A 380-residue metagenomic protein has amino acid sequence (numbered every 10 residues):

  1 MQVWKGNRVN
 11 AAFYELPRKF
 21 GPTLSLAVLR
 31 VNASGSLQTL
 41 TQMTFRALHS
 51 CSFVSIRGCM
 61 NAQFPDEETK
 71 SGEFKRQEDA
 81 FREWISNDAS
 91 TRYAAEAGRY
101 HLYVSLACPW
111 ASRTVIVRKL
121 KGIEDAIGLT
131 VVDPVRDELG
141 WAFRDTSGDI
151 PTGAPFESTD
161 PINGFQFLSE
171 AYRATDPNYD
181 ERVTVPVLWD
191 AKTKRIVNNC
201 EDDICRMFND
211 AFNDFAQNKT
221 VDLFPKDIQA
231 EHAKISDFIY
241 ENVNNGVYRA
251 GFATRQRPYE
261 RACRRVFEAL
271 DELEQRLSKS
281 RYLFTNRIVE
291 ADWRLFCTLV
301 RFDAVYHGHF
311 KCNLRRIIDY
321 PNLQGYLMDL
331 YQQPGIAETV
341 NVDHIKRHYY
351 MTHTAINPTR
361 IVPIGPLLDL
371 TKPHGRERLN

Functional and structural regions predicted by a protein language model:
W4-L16, G35-N380: C-terminal alpha-helical interaction module
T23: Double-stranded RNA-binding/processing signature
A27-R30, L37: Short Gly/Ser/Thr- and charged-rich N-terminal loops/segments that act as flexible capping/hinge elements
